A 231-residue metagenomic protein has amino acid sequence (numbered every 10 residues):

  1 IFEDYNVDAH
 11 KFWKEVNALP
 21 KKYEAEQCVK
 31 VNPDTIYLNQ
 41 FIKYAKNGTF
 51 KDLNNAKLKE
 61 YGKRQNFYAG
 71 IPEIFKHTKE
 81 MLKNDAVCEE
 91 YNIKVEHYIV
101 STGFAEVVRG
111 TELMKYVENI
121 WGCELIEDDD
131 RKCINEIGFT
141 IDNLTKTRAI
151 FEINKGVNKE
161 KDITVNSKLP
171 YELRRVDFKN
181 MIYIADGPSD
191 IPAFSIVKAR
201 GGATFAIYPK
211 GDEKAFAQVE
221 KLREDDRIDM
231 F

Functional and structural regions predicted by a protein language model:
I1-D129, L222, D226-M230: Alpha-helical substrate-recognition element adjacent to the catalytic core
E3, E15-P20, D177-F231: Mg2+-dependent phosphoryl-transfer enzymes with acidic/Ser/Thr/Gly-rich catalytic loops
Q65-A69, I141-L144, I163, P188: Conserved phosphate-coordination/catalytic loops
I71, N166-S167, D190, A215: Amphipathic coiled-coil/heptad-repeat helices and related helical stalk/stem segments that mediate oligomerization
V87-C88, P170-R174, F194, K221: Short, flexible, glycine/charge-rich loop motifs used to bind or transfer phosphoryl groups or to couple energy/partner
R109-T111, R131-C133, A193-I196: A short secondary-structure junction signal
K115-V157: Active-site cradle of extracellular carbohydrate-active enzymes
K146-S189: Conserved Lys-Pro-Asp/Glu-containing loop-to-beta segment of HAD-superfamily phosphomonoesterases, centered on
